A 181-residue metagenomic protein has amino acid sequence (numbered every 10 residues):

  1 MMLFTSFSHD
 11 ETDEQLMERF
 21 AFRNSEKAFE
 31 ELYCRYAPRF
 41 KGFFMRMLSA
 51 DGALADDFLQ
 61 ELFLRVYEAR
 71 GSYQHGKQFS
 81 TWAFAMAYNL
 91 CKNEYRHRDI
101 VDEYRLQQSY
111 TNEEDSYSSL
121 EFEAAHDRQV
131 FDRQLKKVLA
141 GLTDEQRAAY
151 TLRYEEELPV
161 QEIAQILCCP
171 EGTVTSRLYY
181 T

Functional and structural regions predicted by a protein language model:
M2-T5, A21-E31, K41-E61, E171: Short, charged helix-capping/linker segments at alpha-helix termini
D10, E14, N93, V101-R128: Internal acidic/polar
L16-A21, Q134-L142: Short amphipathic alpha-helical boundary/capping segments
F20, Y36, F40, F44 (+5 more regions): Short, small-hydrophobic-rich alpha-helical interface motif
E68-H75, A85-L106: Arg/Lys-rich amphipathic alpha helix in sigma70-family domain 2
E145-Q146: The N-cap/first-turn positions of alpha helices within or immediately adjacent to helix-turn-helix DNA-binding domains
A149-R153: A short pre-motif secondary-structure segment
I166-L167: Residues within the alpha-helical elements of helix-turn-helix
